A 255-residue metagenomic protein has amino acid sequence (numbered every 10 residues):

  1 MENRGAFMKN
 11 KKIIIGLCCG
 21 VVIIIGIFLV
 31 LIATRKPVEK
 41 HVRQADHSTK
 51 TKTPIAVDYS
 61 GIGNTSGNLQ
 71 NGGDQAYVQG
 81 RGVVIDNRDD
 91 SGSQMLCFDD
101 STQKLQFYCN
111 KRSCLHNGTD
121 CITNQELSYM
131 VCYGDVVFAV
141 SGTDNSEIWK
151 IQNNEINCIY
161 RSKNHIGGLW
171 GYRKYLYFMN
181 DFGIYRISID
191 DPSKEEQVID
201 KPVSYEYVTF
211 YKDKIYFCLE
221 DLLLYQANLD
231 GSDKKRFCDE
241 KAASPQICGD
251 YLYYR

Functional and structural regions predicted by a protein language model:
K11-R81, G92-Q94: Sequence/structural signature of beta-propeller modules and their immediately flanking N-terminal secretory/stalk
I55, Q106-T123: Surface-exposed loop and turn segments in beta-propeller and other repeat-based domains that flank or scaffold
T65-Q79, G118-C132, N164-R173, V203-K212 (+1 more regions): Repeated scaffold domains used in trafficking and secretory/extracellular systems, primarily beta-propellers
V83-D86, F138-V140, Y177-M179, Y216-C218 (+1 more regions): Residue position within the beta-strands of beta-propeller blades
D86-K111: Beta-propeller domains
D90-C97, D144-W149, D181-I187, D221-Q226: Structural motif
D99-Q103, I151-E155, S188-P192, N228-S232: Short loop/turn segments that connect beta-strands within beta-propeller blades
L105-R112, N157-S162, E195-K201, K235-E240: Beta-propeller fold detector
